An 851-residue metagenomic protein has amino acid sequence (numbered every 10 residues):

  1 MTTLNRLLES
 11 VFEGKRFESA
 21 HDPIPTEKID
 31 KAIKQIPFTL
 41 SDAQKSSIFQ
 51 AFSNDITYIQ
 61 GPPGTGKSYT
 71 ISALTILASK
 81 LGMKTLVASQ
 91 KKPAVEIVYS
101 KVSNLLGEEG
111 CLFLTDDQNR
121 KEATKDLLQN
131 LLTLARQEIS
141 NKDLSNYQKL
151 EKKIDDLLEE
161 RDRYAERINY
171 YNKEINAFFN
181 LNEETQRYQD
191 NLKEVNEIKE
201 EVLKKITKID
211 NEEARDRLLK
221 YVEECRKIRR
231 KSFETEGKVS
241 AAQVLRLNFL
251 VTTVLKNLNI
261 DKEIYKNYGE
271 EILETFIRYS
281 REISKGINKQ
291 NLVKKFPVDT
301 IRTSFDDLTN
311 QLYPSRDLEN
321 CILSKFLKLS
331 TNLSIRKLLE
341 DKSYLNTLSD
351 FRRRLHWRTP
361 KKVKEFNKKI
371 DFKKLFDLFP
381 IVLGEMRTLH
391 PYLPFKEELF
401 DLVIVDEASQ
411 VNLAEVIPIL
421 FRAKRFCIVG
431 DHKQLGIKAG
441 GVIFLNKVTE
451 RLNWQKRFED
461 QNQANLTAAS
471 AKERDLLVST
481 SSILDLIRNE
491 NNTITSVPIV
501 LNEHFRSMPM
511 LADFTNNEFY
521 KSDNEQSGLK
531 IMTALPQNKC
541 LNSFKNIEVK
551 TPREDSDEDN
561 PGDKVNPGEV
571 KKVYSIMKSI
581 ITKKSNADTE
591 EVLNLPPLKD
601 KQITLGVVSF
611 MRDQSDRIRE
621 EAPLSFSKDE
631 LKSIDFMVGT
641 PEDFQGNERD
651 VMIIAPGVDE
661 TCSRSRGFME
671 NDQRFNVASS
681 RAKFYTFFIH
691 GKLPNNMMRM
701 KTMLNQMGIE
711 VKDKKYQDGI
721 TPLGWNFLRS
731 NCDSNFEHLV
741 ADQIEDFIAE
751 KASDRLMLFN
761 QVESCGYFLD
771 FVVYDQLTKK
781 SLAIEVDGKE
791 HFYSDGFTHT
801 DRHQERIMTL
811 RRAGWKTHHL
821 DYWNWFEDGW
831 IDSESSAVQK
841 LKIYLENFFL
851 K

Functional and structural regions predicted by a protein language model:
M1-T39, N257-L399: Conserved helicase NTPase catalytic core signature
H21-A135, F249, P360-F519: ASCE P-loop NTPase helicase motor core
L40-A43, P63, K67, A94 (+7 more regions): Phosphate/oxyanion-binding active-site loops and adjacent basic polyanion-contact surfaces
E109, D116-S315: Charged C-terminal transducer/switch regions of large nucleotide-driven machines
V442-I499, K628, T661-L758, G829-D832 (+1 more regions): Helicase C-terminal subdomain and adjacent C-terminal extension
V497-S579, N647-R649, V677-N735: Helicase-core coupling region on the C-terminal RecA-like lobe
N538-F687: Core RecA-like ATPase module of SF1/SF2 helicases and allied nucleic-acid translocases
F768-E805, Y822-E827: Short beta-strand-loop-alpha-helix junction that forms the active-site gateway of nucleic-acid-processing nucleases
